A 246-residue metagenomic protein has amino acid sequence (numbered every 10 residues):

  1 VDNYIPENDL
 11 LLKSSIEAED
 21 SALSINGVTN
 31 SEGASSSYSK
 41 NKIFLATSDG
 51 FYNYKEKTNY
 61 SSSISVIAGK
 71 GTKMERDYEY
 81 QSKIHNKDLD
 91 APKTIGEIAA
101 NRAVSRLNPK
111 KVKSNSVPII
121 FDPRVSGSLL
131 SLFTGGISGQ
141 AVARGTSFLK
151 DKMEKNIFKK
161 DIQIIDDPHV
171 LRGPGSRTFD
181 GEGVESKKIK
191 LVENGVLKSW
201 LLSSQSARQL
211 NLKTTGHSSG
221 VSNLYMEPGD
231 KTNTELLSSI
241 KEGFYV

Functional and structural regions predicted by a protein language model:
V1-K55, D88-G127: Acidic low-complexity segments
I5, K73-P92: Glycine-rich phosphate/pyrophosphate-binding loop regions near the starts of catalytic domains
S31, K40, S48, N59-S63 (+4 more regions): Broad gene-expression machinery/nucleic-acid interaction feature
Y38, V66-A68, Y80-S82, F121-P123 (+4 more regions): Short, structured patches in soluble enzyme cores that scaffold and shape functional sites
N53-S82, L191-E193: Short beta-strand elements
K55, M74-R76, S128-L130, R172-G175 (+1 more regions): Short helix/loop capping segments that flank catalytic or ligand/cofactor-binding pockets
S138-F158: Amphipathic alpha-helical
K152-V246: Dual-mode signal for accessory low-complexity, basic/Gly-rich regions
